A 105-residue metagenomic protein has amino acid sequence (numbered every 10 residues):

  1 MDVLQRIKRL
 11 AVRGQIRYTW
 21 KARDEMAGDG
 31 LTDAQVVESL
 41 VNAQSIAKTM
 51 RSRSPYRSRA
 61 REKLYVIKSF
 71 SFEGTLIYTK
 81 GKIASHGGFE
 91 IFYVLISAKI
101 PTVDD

Functional and structural regions predicted by a protein language model:
M1-D105: Ribonuclease/tRNase effector modules and their secretory precursors
